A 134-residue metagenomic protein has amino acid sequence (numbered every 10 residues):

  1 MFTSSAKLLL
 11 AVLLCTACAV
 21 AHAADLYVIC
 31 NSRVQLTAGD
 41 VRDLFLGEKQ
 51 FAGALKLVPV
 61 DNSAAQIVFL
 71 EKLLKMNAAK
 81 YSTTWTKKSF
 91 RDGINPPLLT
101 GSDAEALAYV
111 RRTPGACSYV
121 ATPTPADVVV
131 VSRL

Functional and structural regions predicted by a protein language model:
M1-L10: Bacterial N-terminal signal peptides that target proteins for export
L10-A11, A21: Cleavable N-terminal signal peptides
L13-T16, G115: Secreted/extracellular small peptides and ectodomain modules produced from precursors
A17-A23: Sec/Tat signal peptide C-region and signal peptidase I cleavage site
A23-L134: Flexible loop/hinge segments at secondary-structure junctions
